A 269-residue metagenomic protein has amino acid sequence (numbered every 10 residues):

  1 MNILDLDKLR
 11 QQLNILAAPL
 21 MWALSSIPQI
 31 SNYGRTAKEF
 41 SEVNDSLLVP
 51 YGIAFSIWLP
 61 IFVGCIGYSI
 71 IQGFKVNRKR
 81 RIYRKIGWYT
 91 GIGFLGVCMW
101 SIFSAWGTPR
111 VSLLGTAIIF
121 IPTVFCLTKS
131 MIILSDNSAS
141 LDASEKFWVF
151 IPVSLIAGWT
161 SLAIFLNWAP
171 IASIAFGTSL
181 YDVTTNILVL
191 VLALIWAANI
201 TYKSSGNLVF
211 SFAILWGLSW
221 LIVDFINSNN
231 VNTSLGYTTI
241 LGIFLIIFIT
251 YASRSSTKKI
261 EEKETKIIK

Functional and structural regions predicted by a protein language model:
A18-R35: Alpha-helical transmembrane segments of multi-pass membrane proteins
V43-I57, K146-V153, S173-T184: Short aromatic-rich membrane-water interface segments that cap or initiate transmembrane helices in multi-pass membrane
V49-A54, S179-W196, K203, I222-I249: Membrane-interface transmembrane-helix boundary segments in multi-pass integral membrane proteins
I66-R84, G91-L114, F120-A143: Internal transmembrane alpha-helix with an interfacial aromatic "cap," most often the third helix
F74-K75, I132-D136, Y251-K266: Membrane-interface capping segments at transmembrane-helix boundaries
W100-G115, I174-L180, T201-S205, I226-T233: Membrane-interface helix caps and helix-loop-helix hairpins in membrane proteins
C126-S135, T160-S173, L188-S205: Alpha-helical transmembrane segments in multipass membrane proteins, preferentially the mid-helix core
V209-W220: Central hydrophobic cores of alpha-helical transmembrane segments in multi-pass integral membrane proteins
